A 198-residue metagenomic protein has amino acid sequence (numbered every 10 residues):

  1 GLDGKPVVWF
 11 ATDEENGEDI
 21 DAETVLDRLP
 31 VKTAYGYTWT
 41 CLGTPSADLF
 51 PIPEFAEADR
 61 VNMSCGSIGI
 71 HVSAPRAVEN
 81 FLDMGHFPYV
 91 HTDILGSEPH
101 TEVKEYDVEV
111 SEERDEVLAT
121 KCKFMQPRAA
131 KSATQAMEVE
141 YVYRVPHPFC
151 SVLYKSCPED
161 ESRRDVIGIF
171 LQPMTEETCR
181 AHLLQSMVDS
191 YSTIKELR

Functional and structural regions predicted by a protein language model:
G1-N62: Rieske [2Fe-2S] iron-sulfur-binding domain
S46-R198: C-terminal catalytic domain of Rieske-type non-heme iron oxygenases
